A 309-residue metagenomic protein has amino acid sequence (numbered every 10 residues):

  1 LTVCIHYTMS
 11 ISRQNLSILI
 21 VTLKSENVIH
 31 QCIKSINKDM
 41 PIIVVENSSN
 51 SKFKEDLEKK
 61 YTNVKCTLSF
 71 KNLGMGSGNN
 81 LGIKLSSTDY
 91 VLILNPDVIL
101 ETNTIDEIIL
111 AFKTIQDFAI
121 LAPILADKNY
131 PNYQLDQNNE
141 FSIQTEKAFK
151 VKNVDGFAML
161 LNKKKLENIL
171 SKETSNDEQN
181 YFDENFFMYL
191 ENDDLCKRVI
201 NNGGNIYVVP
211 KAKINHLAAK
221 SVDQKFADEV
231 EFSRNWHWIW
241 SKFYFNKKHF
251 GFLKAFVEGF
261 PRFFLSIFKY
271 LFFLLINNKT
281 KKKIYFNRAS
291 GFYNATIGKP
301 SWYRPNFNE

Functional and structural regions predicted by a protein language model:
L19-K38: Short, well-formed alpha-helical segments that are part of the catalytic scaffolds of diverse glycosyltransferases
S35, E46-K54: A conserved acidic beta->alpha catalytic loop
M40-S49, T67-S69: Short beta-strand/loop segment that forms part of the nucleotide-sugar
L57-S77, I83-L85: Conserved donor nucleotide-binding strand/loop of the catalytic core
L73, S77, L81, V98-M188 (+1 more regions): Acidic/His-rich active-site region of diverse nucleotide-sugar glycosyltransferases
V91: Short aromatic/hydrophobic "clamp" motif used to bind/position activated sugar donors
Q179-N180, E184-F187, D193-N215: Catalytic donor-sugar/metal-binding loop of nucleotide-sugar-dependent glycosyltransferases
S233, H237-W240, F252-E309: Non-catalytic, C-terminal membrane-associated alpha-helical segments of glycosyltransferases
